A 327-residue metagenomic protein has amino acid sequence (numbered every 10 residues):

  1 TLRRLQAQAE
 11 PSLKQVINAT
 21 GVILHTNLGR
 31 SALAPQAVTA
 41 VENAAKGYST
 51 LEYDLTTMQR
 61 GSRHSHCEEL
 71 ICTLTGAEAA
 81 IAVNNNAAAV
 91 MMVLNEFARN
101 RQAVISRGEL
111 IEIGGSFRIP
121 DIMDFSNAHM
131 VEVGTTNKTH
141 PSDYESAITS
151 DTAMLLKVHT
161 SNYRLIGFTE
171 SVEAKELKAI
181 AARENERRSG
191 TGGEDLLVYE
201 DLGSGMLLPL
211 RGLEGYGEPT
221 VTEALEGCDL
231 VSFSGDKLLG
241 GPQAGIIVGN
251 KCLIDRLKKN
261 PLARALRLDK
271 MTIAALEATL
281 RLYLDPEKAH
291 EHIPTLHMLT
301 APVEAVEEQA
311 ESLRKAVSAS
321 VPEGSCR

Functional and structural regions predicted by a protein language model:
T1-H25: Glycine-rich, N-terminal phosphate-binding loop and its surrounding beta-alpha-beta segment
R4, A40, I180, S312-S320: Generic non-transmembrane alpha-helical segments
E10, L55-Y283, S318: Conserved PLP-enzyme active-site core in the AAT-like
S12-T20, Y53-T57, K288-H292: Short coil/turn segments at secondary-structure boundaries
A19-T20, S31-T56: Glycine-rich phosphate-binding segment of PLP-dependent enzymes
H25-T26, T56: Catalytic, metal-anchored helix/loop core of enzyme active sites in primary metabolism
T26-L28, L202: Generic detector of well-ordered alpha-helical packing
P261, R267-R327: Phosphate-binding and adjacent anionic-ligand microenvironments
